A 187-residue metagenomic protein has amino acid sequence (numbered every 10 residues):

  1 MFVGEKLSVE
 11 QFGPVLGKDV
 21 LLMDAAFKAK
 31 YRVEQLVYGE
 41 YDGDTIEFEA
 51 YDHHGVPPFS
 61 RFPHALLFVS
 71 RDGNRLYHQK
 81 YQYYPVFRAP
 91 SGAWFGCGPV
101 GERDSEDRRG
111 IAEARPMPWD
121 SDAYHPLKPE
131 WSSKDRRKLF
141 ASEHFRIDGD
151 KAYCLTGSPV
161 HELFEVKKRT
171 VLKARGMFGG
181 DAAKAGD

Functional and structural regions predicted by a protein language model:
M1-Y83, V171-L172, G179-K184: Basic, polyanion-binding surface patches
H64-D187: Netrin-like (NTR/C345C) domain of secreted extracellular proteins
